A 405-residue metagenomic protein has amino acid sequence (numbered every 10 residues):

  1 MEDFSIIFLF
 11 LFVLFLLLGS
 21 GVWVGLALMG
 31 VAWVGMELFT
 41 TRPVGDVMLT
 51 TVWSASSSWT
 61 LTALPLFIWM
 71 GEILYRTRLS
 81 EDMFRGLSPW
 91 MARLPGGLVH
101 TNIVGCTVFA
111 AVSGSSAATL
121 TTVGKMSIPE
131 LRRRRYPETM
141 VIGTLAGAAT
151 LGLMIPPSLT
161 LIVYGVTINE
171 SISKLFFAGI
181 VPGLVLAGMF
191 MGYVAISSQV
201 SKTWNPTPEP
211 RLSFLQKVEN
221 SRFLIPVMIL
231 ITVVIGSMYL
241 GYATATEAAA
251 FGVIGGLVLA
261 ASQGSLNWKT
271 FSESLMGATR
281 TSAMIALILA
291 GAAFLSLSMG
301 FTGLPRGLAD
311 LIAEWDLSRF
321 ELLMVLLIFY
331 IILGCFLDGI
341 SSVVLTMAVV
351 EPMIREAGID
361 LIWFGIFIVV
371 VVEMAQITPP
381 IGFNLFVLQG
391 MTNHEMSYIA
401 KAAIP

Functional and structural regions predicted by a protein language model:
M1-P405: Alpha-helical transmembrane segments of multi-pass membrane transport proteins
